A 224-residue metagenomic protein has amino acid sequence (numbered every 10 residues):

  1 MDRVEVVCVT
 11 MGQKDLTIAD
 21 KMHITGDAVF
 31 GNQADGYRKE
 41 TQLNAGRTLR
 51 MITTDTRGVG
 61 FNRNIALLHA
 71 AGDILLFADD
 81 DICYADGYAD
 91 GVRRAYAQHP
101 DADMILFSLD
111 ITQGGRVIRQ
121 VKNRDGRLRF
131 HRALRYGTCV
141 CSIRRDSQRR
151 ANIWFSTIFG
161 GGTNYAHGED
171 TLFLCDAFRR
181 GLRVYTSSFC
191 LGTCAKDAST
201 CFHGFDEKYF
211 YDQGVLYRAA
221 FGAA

Functional and structural regions predicted by a protein language model:
M1-V29, K39-Q42: N-proximal low-complexity "stem/linker" segments adjacent to membrane-targeting elements
T54-A70: Glycine-rich, basic loop-to-helix element that forms the pyrophosphate-binding segment of sugar-nucleotide handling
L75: Short aromatic/hydrophobic "clamp" motif used to bind/position activated sugar donors
G87-Q120: Conserved donor NDP-sugar-binding/catalytic core segment of glycosyltransferases
R116-R149: Short, flexible, basic/aromatic active-site loop/helix in glycosyltransferases
F155-T157, G181-T193, F205-Y209: Catalytic beta-strand/loop signature of glycosyltransferases that borders the donor
I158-L172: Acidic donor-binding loop at a coil-to-helix junction in glycosyltransferase catalytic cores that engages
C201-A223: Catalytic core of nucleotide-sugar-dependent glycosyltransferases
